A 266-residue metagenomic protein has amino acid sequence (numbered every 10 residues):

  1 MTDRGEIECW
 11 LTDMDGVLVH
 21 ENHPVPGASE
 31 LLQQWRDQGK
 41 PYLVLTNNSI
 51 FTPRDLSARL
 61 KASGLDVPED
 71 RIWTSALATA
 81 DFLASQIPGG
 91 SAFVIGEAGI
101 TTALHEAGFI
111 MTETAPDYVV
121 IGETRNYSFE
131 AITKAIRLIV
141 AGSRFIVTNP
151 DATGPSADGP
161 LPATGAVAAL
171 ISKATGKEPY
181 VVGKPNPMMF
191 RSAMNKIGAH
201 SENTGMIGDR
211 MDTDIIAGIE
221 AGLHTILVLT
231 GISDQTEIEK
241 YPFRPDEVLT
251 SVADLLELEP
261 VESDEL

Functional and structural regions predicted by a protein language model:
T2-K40, S49-W73, A80-L266: Asp-based, Mg2+/Mn2+-dependent phosphohydrolase catalytic module
